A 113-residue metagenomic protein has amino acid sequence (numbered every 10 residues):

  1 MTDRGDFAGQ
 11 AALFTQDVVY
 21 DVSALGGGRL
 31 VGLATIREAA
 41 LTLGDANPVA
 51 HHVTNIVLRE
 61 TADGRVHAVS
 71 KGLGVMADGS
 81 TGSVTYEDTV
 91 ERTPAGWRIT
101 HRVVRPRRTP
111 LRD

Functional and structural regions predicted by a protein language model:
G5, Q10, G82-Y86: Residue-level detection of beta-strand scaffold positions
F7-G72: A solvent-exposed, acidic/Ser-Thr-rich amphipathic alpha-helical stretch
L43-D113: A beta-strand edge to alpha-helix "cap/lid" segment located at domain peripheries
